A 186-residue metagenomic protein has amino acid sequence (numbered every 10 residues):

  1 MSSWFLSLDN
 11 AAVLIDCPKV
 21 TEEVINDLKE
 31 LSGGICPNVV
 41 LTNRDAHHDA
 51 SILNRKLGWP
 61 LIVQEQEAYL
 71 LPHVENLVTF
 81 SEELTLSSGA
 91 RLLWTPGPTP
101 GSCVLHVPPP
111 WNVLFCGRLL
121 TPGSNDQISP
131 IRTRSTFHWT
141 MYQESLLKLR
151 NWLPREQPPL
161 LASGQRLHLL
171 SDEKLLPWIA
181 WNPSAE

Functional and structural regions predicted by a protein language model:
M1-S7: Short, compositionally biased "basic patch" segments
S2, F80, G101-C103: Residue-level marker for the onset of beta-strands and adjacent loop->beta junctions in well-ordered domains
S3, I25-K29, L93: Short hydrophobic/charged patches on amphipathic alpha-helices used for structural packing and interfaces
F5, K29, L147-N151: Generic structural signal for well-ordered alpha-helical scaffold segments
S7, L53, P72, L84 (+2 more regions): A generic structural signal for short, solvent-exposed coil/turn residues that cap or connect secondary-structure
L8-N10, I35, L57, L86-S88 (+2 more regions): Residue-level preference for short coil/turn positions at secondary-structure junctions
A11-V20, R91-W94, T99-A185: Metallo-beta-lactamase
P18-S88, W181-A185: Active-site HxH/HxHxD metal-binding segment of metal-dependent hydrolases
